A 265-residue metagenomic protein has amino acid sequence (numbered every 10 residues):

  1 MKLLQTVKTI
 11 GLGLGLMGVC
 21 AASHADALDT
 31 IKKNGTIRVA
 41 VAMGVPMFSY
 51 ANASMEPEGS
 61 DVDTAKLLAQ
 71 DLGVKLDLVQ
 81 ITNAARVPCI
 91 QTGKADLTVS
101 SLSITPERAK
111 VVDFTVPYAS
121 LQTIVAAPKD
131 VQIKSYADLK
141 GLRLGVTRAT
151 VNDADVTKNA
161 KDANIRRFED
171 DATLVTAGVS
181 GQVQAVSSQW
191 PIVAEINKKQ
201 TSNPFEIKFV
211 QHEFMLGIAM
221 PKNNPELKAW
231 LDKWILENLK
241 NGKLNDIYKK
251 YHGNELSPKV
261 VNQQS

Functional and structural regions predicted by a protein language model:
D26-S101: Extracytoplasmic small-molecule ligand-binding "clamshell" domains of the periplasmic binding protein/Venus flytrap
L28, A127-L144: Flexible hinge/capping segments at coil-to-helix
G35-M43, E58, Y136-T150, N164: Short loop->beta-strand "edge-of-pocket" segments that line small-molecule binding or catalytic clefts across diverse
V62, D77-P88, R148-V151, R166-T176 (+2 more regions): Short helix-initiation/N-cap motifs at beta->coil->alpha
V62-D71, A137, L142-R143, R148-V151 (+1 more regions): Extended ligand-binding regions for polar small-molecule ligands
A85-P88, L102-K110, D155-K158, V179-H212: A ligand-binding cleft/hinge motif common to bilobed small-molecule-binding domains
A119-A127, W190, A194-L236, N254-S265: Periplasmic-binding protein-like
V151-F168, P204-I207, L236-S265: Ligand-binding clefts/hinges and TM-proximal coupling segments of bilobed small-molecule sensing domains
